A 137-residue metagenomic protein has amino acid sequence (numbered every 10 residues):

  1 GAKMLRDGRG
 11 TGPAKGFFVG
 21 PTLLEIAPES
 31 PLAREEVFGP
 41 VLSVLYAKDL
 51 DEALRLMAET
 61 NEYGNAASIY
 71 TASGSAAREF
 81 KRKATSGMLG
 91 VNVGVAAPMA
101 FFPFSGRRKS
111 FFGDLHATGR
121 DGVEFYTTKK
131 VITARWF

Functional and structural regions predicted by a protein language model:
G1-G10: Short secondary-structure junctions
G10-T11, F18-F137: Conserved C-terminal structural/oligomerization subdomain of aldehyde/semialdehyde dehydrogenase
